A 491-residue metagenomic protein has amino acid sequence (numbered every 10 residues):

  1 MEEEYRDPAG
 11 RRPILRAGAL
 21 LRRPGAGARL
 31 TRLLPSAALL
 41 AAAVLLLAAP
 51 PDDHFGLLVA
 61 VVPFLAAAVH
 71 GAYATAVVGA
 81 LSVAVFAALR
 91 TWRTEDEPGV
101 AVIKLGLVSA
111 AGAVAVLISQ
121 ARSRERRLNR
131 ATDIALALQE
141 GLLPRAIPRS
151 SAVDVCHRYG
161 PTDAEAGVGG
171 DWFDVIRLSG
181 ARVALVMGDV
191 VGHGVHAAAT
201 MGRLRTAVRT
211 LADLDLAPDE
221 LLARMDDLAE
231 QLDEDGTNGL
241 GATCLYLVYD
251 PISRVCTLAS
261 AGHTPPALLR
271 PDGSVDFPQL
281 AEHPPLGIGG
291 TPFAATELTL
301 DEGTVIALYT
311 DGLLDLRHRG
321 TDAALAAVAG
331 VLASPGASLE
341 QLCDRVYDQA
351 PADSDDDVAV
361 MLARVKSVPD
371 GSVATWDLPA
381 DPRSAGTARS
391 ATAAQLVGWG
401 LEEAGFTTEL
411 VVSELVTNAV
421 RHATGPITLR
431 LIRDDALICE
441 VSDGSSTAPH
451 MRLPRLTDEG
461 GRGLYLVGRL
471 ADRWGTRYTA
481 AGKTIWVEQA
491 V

Functional and structural regions predicted by a protein language model:
L34-H54, P63-P98: Hydrophobic transmembrane alpha-helices
H70, L81, V85-R127: Transmembrane alpha-helices and immediately adjacent membrane-cytoplasm interface residues in multi-pass integral
V108-G170, K366-D370: Regulatory cytosolic signal-relay segments
A135, G141-P144, P161-T162, V195-P284 (+2 more regions): Catalytic core of PPM/PP2C metal-dependent serine/threonine phosphatase domains
G167, F173, G180, A242-C244 (+2 more regions): Acidic loop->beta-strand submotif enriched in PP2C/PPM serine/threonine phosphatases
G194-D215, E282, L300-A350, R430: Active-site-proximal, acidic helix/loop segment immediately C-terminal to a metal-coordinating Asp/Glu
L247, V368, V420-V491: Conserved beta-strand-loop-beta-strand hairpin that lines the nucleotide-binding pocket of ATP/GTP-utilizing enzymes
A391-S413: Conserved short strand/loop->alpha-helix "switch" segment adjacent to the catalytic nucleotide/phosphoryl-transfer site
